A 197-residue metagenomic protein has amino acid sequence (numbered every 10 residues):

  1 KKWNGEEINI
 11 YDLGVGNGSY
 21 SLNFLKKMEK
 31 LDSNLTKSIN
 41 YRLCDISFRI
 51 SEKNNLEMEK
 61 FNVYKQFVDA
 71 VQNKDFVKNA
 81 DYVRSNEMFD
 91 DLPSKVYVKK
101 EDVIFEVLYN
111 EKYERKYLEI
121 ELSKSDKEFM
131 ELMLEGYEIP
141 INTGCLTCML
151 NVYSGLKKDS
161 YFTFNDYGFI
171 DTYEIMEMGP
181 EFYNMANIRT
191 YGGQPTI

Functional and structural regions predicted by a protein language model:
K2-F89, S94, V98, V103 (+1 more regions): Conserved adenosyl
K78-I197: Class I S-adenosyl-L-methionine
